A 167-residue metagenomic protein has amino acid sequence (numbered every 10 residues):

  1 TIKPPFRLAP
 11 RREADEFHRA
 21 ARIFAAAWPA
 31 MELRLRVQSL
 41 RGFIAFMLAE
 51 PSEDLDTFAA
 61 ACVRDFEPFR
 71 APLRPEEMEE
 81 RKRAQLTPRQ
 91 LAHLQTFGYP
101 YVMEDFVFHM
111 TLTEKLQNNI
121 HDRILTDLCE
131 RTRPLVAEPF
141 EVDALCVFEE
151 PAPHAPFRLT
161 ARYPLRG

Functional and structural regions predicted by a protein language model:
I2-G167: Enzymes that process phosphate groups on RNA ends and nucleotide/triphosphate substrates
